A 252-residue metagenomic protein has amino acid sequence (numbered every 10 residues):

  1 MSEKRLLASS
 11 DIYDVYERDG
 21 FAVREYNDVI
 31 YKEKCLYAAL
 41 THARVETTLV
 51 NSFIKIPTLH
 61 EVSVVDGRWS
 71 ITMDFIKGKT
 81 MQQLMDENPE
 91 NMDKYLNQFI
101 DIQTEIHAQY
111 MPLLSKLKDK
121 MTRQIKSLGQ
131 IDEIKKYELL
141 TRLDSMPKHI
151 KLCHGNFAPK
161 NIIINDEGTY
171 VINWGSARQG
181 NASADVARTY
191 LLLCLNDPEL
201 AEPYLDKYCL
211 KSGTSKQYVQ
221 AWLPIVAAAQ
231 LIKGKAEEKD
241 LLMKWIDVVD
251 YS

Functional and structural regions predicted by a protein language model:
L6-T41: ATP-binding glycine-rich loop module of kinase domains
V50-E61: Conserved HxN/HPN-centered segment at the entrance to the catalytic loop of eukaryotic protein kinase-like domains
D66-T80: Conserved short submotifs of the Hanks-type protein kinase catalytic core that shape the nucleotide-binding pocket
M81-E90: AlphaC helix of the protein kinase catalytic domain
E90-K118: Internal "kinase-insert"/substrate-recognition segments embedded within catalytic cores of ATP-dependent enzymes
A108-G155, P159, N165, K244: An alpha-helical support segment within catalytic cores of ATP-dependent transferases
Y170-N173: Pre-DFG segment of protein kinase catalytic domains
R188-S252: Helix-rich C-terminal or lid/interface subdomains of diverse kinases
